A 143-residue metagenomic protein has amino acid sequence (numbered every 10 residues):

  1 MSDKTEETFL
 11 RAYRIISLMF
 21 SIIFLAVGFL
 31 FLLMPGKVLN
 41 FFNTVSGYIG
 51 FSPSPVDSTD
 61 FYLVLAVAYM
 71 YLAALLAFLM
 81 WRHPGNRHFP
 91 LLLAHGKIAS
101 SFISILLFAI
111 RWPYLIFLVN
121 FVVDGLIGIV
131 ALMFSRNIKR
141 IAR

Functional and structural regions predicted by a protein language model:
M1-L10: Short, Lys/Arg-rich, polar N-terminal cytosolic tail immediately upstream of the first transmembrane signal-anchor
Y13-I23, A66-Y69, F89, L93-G96 (+2 more regions): Hydrophobic alpha-helical transmembrane segments of polytopic
R14-D60: Membrane-helix boundary elements
A26-V27, F51-W81, A94-I98, F102: Core segments of alpha-helical transmembrane spans in multipass integral membrane proteins
G28-F31, L76-W81, S104-F108, A131-S135: Structural signal for membrane-spanning alpha-helices in multi-pass inner-membrane proteins, emphasizing helix cores
V38-F42, S46, R111, I138-R143: Membrane-interfacial segments
P84, F102-V119: Membrane-helix boundary connector in multi-pass membrane proteins
G125-R143: Membrane-water interface at the C-terminal end of transmembrane alpha helices
